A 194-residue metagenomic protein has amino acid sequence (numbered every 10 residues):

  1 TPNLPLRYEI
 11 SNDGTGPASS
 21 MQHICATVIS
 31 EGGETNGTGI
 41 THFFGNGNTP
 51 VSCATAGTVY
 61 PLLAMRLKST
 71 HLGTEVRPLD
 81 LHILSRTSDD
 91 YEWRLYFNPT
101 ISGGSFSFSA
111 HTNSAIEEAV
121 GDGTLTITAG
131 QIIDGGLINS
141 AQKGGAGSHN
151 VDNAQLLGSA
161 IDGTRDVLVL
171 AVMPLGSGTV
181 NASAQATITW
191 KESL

Functional and structural regions predicted by a protein language model:
T1-L194: Beta-strand-centric surfaces of beta-sandwich/beta-rich domains
